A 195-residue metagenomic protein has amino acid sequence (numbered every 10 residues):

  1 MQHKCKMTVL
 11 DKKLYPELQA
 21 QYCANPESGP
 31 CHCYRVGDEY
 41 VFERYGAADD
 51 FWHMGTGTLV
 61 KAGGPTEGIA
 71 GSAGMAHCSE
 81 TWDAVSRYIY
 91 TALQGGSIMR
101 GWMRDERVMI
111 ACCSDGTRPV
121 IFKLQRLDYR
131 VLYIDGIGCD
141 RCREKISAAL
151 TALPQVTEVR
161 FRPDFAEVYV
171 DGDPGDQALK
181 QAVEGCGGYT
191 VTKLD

Functional and structural regions predicted by a protein language model:
K4-K12, L132-I134: A short beta-strand micro-motif
K4-T8, E39-V41, I121-K123, T190: Ser/Thr- (and often Asn-) enriched beta-sheet segments in non-cytosolic proteins
V9-D11, R44, R126: Short, structured patches in soluble enzyme cores that scaffold and shape functional sites
L14-Q19: Short N-terminal binding/cap micro-motifs at the start of the first secondary-structure element
Q21-D49, L153-Q155: Short, flexible N-terminal segments of the mature chain
A47-E80: Short, Lys/Arg- and Gly-enriched loop/turn segments at beta-strand edges
D83-L127: Short, compact, well-ordered microdomains
D128-D195: Flexible metal-binding regulatory segments at protein termini and peripheral loops
